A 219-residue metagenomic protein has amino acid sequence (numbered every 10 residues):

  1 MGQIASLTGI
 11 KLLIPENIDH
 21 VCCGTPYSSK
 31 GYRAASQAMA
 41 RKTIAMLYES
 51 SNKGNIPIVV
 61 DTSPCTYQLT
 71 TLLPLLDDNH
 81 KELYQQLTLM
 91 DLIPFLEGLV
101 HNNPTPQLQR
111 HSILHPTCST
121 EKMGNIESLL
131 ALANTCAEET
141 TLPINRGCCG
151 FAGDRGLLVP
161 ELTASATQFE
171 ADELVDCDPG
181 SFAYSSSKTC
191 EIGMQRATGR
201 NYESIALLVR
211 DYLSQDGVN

Functional and structural regions predicted by a protein language model:
M1-N219: Iron-sulfur cluster-binding electron-transfer modules in prokaryotic oxidoreductases
